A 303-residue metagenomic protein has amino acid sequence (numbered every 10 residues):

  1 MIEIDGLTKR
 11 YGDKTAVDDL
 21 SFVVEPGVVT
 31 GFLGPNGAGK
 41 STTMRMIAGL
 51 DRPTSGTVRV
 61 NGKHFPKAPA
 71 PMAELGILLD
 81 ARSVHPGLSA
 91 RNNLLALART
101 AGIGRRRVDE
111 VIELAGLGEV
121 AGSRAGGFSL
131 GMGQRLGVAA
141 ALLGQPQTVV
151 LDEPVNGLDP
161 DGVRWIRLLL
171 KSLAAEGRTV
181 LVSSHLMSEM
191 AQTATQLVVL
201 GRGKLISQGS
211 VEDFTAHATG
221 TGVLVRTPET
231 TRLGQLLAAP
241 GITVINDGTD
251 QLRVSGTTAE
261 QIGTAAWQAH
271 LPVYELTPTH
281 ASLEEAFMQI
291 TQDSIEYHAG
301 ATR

Functional and structural regions predicted by a protein language model:
I2-I4, K9-V182, M187-G201: ABC transporter nucleotide-binding domains
T57, G222, P272-E275: Residues at or immediately flanking beta-strands
P66, H85, I103, S188 (+4 more regions): Short alpha-helical
A101, A218, G241, H280 (+1 more regions): Conserved NTP-handling cores and scaffolds of large molecular machines
E110, E212-A216, A299-G300: Short, flexible cytosolic linker that couples an ABC transmembrane/permease module to its adjacent nucleotide-binding
R167-T257: ABC transporter nucleotide-binding domain
T257-R303: C-terminal coupling/interaction segments
